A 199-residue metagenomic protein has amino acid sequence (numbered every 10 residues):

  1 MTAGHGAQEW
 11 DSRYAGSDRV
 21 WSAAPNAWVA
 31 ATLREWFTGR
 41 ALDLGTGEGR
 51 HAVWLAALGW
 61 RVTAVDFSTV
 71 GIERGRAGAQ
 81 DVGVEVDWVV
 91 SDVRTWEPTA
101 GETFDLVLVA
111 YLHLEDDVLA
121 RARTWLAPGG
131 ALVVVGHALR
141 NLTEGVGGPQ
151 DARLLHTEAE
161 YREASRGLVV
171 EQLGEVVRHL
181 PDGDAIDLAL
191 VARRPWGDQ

Functional and structural regions predicted by a protein language model:
M1-F37: Conserved class I S-adenosyl-L-methionine
G39-G47: Conserved class I S-adenosyl-L-methionine
S68-V70: Conserved SAM/SAH-binding beta-strand->alpha-helix loop
D81-V93: Conserved SAM-binding strand-loop segment of SAM-dependent methyltransferases
P98-L106: A short acidic, Gly/Pro-enriched loop at the edge of an enzyme's catalytic core that lines a small-molecule cofactor
H113-W125: A short, conserved alpha-helix within the catalytic core of class I
G129-H137: Conserved beta-strand signature within the Rossmann-like core of class I S-adenosyl-L-methionine
R153-G167, L173: Short alpha-helix
